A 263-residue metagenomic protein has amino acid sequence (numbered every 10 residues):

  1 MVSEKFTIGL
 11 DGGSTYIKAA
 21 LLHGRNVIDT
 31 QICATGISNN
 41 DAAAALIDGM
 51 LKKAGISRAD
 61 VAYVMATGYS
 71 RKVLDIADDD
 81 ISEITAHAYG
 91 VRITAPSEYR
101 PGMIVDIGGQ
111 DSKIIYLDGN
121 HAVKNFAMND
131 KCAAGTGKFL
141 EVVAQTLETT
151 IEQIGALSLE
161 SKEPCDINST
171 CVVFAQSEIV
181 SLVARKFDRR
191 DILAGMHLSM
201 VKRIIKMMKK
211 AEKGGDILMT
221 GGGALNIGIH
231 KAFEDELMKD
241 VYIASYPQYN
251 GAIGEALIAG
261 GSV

Functional and structural regions predicted by a protein language model:
M1-S3, Y69-V105, K113-D118, G254-A259: Conserved phosphate-binding catalytic cores of ATP/NTP-utilizing and phosphoryl-transfer enzymes
E4-A45, G49, A122-A133: Short glycine-rich, Thr/Ser-proximal phosphate-binding strand/loop in the N-terminal lobe of ATP-dependent enzymes
D29-T35, A54-T85: Short beta-strand-loop/turn "lid" adjacent to the catalytic site in phosphate-handling enzymes
I47-A62, A95, I204-G215: Phosphate/pyrophosphate-binding loops at sites that engage ATP/ADP/AMP, CoA/4′-phosphopantetheine, polyphosphate
Y69, M208-E236, A244-G251: Glycine-rich phosphate-binding loops at beta-strand->alpha-helix junctions
Y89-I93, G137-E141, A244-V263: Glycine-rich phosphate-binding/hydrolytic loop that grips phosphoryl groups
A122-E163, L257, G261: Glycine-rich phosphate-binding loop plus the immediately following alpha-helix
A175-M208, Q248: Adenine-nucleotide phosphate-binding core of ATP-dependent small-molecule kinases
